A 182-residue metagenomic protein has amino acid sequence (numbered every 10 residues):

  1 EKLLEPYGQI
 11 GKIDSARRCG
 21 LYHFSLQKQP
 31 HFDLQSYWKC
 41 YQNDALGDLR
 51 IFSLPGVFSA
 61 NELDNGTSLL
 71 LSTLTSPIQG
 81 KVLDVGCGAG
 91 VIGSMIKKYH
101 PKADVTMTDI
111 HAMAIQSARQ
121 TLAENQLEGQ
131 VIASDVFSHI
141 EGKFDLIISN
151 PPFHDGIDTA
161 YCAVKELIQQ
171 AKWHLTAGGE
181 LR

Functional and structural regions predicted by a protein language model:
E1, G178-R182: Conserved beta-strand signature within the Rossmann-like core of class I S-adenosyl-L-methionine
E1-C19: N-terminal accessory segments
K2, S68, S72, Q169: Active-site phosphate/pyrophosphate- and oxyanion-stabilizing loops and adjacent acidic/basic residues in soluble
I10-K12, L49-I51, V105, G129-V131: Generic structural signal for residues in well-ordered beta-strands
S15-G80: SAM-dependent Rossmann-like transferase core, predominantly class I methyltransferases with a strong bias toward
N65-S149, H154-D155: Conserved SAM/SAH cofactor-binding pocket of Class I
I157-C162: Glycine/threonine-rich flexible loop motifs
K165-A177: A short glycine-rich, Lys/Arg-flanked "PGG" loop and its adjoining helix->strand segment in the class I
